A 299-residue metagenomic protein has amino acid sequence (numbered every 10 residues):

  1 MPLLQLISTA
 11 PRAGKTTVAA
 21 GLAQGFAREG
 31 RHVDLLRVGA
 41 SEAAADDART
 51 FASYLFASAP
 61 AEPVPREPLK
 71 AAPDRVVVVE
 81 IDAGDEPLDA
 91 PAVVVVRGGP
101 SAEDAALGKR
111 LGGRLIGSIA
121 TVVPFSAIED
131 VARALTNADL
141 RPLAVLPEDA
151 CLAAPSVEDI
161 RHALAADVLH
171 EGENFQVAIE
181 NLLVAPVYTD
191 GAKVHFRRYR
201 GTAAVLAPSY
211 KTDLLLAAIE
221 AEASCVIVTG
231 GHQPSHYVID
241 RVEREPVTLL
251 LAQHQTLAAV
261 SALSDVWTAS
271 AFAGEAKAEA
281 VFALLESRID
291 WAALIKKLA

Functional and structural regions predicted by a protein language model:
M1-I7, T17-G21, L250-A292: Short, basic phosphate-binding NTP loop
L3-A13, T17-L69, G113, V131 (+1 more regions): N-terminal phosphate/diphosphate-binding loop that engages ATP/GTP or pyrophosphate donors across diverse enzyme folds
L3-Q5, H32-D34, A57-E62, R75-V77 (+7 more regions): Structural motif
I7-T16, R97-P100, A204-A207, G231-H232: Short, glycine-rich nucleotide/cofactor-binding loops
P63-D89: Phosphate-binding/switch loop-helix module in NTP-utilizing enzymes
P73-V76, I81, V145-Y210, S264-A299: Non-catalytic interface/targeting segments
D82-V145, Y210-A273: Conserved catalytic-core segment of NTP-binding enzymes
